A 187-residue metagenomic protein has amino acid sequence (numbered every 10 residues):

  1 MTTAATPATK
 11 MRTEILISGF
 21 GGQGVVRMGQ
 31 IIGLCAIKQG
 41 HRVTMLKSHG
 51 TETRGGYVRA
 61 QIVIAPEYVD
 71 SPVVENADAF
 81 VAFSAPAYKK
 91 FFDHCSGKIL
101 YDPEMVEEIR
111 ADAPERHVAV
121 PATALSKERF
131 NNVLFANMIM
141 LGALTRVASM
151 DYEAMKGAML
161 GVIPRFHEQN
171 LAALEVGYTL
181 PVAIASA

Functional and structural regions predicted by a protein language model:
T2-A187: Active-site cofactor/cluster-binding pocket
